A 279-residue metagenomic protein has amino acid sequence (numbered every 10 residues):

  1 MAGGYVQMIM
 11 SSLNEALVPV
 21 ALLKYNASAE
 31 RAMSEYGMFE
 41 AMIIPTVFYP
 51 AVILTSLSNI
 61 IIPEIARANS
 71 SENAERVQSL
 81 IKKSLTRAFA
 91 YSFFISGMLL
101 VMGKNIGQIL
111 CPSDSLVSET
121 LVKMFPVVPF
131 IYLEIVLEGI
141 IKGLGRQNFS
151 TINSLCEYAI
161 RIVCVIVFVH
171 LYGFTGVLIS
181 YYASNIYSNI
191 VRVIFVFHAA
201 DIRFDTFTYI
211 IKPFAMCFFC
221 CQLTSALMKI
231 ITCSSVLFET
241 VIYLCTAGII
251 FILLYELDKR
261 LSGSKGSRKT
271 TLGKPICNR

Functional and structural regions predicted by a protein language model:
Y5, R31-L54, T86-R87: Alpha-helical transmembrane segments of polytopic membrane transporters and translocases
V47-E72, Q78: Helix-loop junctions and terminal segments of transmembrane helices in multi-pass membrane transport/translocation
L80-L100, I106-I109, T175-A200, P213-F214 (+1 more regions): Short alpha-helical transmembrane segments in multi-pass integral membrane proteins
L100-P129: Interfacial segments at transmembrane-helix termini and the short loops linking adjacent helices
P126-C156, V167, L171: Membrane-interface junctions at transmembrane-helix termini in multi-pass inner-membrane proteins
L137-R146, V193-Y209: Alpha-helical transmembrane segments
N148, Y158-I190, D201-F204, T208 (+1 more regions): Membrane-interface helix-loop junctions in multi-pass transport and translocation proteins
A226-R279: Membrane-proximal transmembrane or re-entrant/amphipathic helices at the cytosolic face
